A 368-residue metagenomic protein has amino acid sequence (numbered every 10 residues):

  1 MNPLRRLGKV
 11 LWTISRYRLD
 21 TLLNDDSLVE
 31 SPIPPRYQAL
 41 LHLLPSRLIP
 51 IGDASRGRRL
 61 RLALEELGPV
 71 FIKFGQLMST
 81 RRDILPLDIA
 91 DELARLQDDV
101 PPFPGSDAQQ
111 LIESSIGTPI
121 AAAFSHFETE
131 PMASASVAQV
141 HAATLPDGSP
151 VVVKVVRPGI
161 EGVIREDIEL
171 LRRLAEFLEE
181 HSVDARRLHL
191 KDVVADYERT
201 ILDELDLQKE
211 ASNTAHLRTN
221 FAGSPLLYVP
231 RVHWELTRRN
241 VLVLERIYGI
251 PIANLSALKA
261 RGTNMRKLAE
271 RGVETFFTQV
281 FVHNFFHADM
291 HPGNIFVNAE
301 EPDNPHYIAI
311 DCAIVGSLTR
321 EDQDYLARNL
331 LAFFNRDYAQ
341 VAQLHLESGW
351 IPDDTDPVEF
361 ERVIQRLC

Functional and structural regions predicted by a protein language model:
M1-Q139, R165-L190: N-terminal accessory/targeting segments that precede structured cores
N24-P34, P50, A54-S55, R238 (+3 more regions): Helix-rich C-lobe and terminal helical cap/extension of kinase-like folds
P45-L60, R81, D91-D99, K154-I160 (+3 more regions): Short hinge/gating elements
M78, L145-D206: ATP-binding glycine-rich loop module of kinase domains
A143-T144, M290: Conserved beta3 strand of the Hanks-type protein kinase catalytic N-lobe
I168, R172-A175, K191-A222, V229-R266: Conserved structural core of kinase catalytic domains
N284, D289-H291: Conserved catalytic-loop position in the HRD/HxD motif
G293-V297: Hydrophobic residue at the +6 position relative to the catalytic HRD Asp in the kinase catalytic loop
